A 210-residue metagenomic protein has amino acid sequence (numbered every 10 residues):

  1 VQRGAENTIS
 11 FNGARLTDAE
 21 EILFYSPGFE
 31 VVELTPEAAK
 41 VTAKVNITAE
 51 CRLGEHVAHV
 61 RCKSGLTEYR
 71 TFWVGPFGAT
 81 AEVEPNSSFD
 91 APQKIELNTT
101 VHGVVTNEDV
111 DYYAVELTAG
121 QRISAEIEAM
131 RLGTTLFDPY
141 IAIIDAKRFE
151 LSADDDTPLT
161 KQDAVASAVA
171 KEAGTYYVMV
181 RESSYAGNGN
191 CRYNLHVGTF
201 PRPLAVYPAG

Functional and structural regions predicted by a protein language model:
V1-K40, A49, K63, S87 (+1 more regions): Acidic, Ser/Thr/Pro-rich low-complexity intrinsically disordered segments
P27, K44-N46, W73-G75: Beta-strand/loop-dominated core regions that host nucleotide or nucleotide-derived cofactor-binding catalytic loops
C51-C62: A short beta-strand micro-motif common to beta-rich folds, especially ectodomain repeats
G54, L66-R70, G189-C191: Extracellular and select intracellular beta-sandwich modules with Ser/Thr-enriched, small-residue motifs on
L66-L97: Predominantly extracellular/luminal regions of secreted and cell-surface proteins, especially disulfide-bonded
